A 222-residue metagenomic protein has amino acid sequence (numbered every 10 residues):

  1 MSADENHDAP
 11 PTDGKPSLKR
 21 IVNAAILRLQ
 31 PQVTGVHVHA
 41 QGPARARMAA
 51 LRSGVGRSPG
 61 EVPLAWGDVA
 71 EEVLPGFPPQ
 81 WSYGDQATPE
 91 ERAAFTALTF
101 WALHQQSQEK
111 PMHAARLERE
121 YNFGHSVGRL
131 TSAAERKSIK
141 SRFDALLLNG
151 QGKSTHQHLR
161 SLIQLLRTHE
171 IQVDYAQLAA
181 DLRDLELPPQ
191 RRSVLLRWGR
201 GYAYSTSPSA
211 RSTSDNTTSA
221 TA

Functional and structural regions predicted by a protein language model:
M1-T34: Basic/polar, acidic-poor N-terminal "presequence/leader" segments that form or can form short amphipathic helices
S2-D4, A145, N149-A222: Elongated scaffolding segments in large macromolecular assemblies, built predominantly from amphipathic alpha-helices
R28-T96: N-terminal interaction modules that seed assembly of large macromolecular complexes
V55, P59, V73-P78, T99-S107 (+3 more regions): Short alpha-helix boundary/capping elements
D68-E72, A115-H125, I163, A179-L185: Amphipathic alpha-helical scaffolding segments
P75-S126: Aromatic- and glycine-enriched beta-alpha-beta binding-site module
H113-N149: An exposed acidic His-Trp-rich patch
